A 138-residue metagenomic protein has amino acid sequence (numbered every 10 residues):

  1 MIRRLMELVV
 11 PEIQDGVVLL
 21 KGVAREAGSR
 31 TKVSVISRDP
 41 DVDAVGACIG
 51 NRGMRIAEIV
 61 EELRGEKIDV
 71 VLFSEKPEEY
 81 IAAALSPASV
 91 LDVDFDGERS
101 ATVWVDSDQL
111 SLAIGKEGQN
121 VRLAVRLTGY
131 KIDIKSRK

Functional and structural regions predicted by a protein language model:
M1-K138: RNA-contacting regions in translation and RNA-metabolism proteins, encompassing KH/S1 modules where present
